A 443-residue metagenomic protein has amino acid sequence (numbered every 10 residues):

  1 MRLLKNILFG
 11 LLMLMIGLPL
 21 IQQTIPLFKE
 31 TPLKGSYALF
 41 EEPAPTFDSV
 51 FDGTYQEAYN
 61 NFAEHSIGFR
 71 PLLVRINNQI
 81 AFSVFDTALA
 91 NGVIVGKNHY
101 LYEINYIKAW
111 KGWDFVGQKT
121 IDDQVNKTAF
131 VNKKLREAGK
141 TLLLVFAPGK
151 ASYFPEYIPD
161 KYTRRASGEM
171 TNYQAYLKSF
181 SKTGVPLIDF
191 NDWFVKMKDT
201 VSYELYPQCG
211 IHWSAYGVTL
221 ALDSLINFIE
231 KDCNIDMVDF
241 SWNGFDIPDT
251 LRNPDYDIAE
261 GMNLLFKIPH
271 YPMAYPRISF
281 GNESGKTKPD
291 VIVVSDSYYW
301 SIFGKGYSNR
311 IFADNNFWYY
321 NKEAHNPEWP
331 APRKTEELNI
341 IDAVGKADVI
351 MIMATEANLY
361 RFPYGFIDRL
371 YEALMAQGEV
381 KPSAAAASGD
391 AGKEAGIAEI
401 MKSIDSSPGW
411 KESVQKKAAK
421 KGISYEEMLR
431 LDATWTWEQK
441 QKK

Functional and structural regions predicted by a protein language model:
M1-K443: Extracellular glycan-modifying ectodomains
